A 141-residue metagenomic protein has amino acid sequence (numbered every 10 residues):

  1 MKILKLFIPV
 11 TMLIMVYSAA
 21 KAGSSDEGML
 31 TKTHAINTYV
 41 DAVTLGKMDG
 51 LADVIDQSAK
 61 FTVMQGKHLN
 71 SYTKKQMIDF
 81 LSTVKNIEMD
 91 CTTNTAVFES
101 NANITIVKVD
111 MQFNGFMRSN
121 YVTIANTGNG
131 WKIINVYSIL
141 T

Functional and structural regions predicted by a protein language model:
K2-K5, M15-D41, L45: Short, low-complexity N-terminal intrinsically disordered segments enriched in polar/charged residues
V10-L13: Short, linear, compositionally biased motifs with a strong N-terminal bias
D26-G28, K75-F116: Surface-exposed, charged secondary-structure patches
T33-H34, A52-T92: Short solvent-exposed beta->alpha transition segments
Y39, L51, A59, V107 (+1 more regions): Hydrophobic pocket/interface hotspot
I55, M111-F113, Y137: Short beta-strand segments enriched in hydrophobic/aromatic residues within well-folded beta-rich domains
M117-T141: Short beta-strand edge/turn micro-motifs at domain boundaries
